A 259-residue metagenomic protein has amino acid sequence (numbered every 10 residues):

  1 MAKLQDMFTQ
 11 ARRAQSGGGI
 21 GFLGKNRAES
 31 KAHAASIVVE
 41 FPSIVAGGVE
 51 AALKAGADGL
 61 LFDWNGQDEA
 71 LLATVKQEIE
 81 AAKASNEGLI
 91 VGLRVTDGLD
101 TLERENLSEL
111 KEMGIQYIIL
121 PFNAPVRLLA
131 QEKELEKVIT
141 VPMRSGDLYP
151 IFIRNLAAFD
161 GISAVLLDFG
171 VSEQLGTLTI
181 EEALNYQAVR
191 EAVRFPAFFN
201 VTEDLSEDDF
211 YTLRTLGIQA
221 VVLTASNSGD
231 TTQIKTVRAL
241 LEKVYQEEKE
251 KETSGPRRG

Functional and structural regions predicted by a protein language model:
M1-V91, A157-G161: Conserved N-terminal beta1-alpha1 strand-loop-helix module at the mouth
L23-G24, D68-E112, F122-Q131: N-terminal active-site wall of soluble small-molecule enzyme domains
E29-G47, V91-L102, E136-L148, F198-L205 (+1 more regions): Active-site mouth loops of central-metabolism enzymes
A34-V38, G59-L61, G88-R94, Q116-I119 (+4 more regions): Structural preference for beta-strand elements that scaffold enzyme active sites
G47-A51, T101-E112, G146-A158, E203-V221: Catalytic cores of alpha/beta
A57-D68, M113-L128, A164-Q174, R214-V237: Glycine-rich phosphate-binding active-site loops on the catalytic face of alpha/beta enzymes
V75-E78, N227-G259: C-terminal helical cap(s) of enzyme catalytic domains, especially alpha/beta-barrels
I153-Y186: Glycine/Thr-rich beta-alpha phosphate-binding loop at enzyme active sites
